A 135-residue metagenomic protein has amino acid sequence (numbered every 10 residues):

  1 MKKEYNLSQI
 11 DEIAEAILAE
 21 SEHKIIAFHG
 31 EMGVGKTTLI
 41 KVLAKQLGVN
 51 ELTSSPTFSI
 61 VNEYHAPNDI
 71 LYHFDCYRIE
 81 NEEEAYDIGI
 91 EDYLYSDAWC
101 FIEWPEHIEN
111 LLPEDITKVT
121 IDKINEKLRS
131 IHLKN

Functional and structural regions predicted by a protein language model:
M1-A19: N-terminal pre-Walker A segment at the start of P-loop NTPase domains
M1-K3, E83, E91-N135: Short phosphate-coordinating micro-motif centered on Lys-Gly-acidic
F28: Hydrophobic anchor at the beta1->P-loop junction of P-loop NTPases
M32: The conserved Walker
K36: Conserved lysine of the Walker
V49-Y64: Short beta-strand-centered segment that lines the nucleotide-binding/catalytic pocket of NTP-utilizing
E63-L94, W99: Mid-chain, well-packed structural core segment of small domains
